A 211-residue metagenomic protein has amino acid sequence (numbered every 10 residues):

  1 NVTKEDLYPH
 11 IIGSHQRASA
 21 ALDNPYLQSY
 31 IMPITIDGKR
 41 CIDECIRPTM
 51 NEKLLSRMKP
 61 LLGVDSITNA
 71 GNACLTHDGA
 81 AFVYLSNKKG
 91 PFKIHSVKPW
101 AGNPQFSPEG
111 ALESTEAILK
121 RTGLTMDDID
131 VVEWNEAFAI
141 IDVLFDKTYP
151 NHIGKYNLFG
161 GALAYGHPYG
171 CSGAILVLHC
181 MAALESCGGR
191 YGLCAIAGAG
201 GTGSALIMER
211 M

Functional and structural regions predicted by a protein language model:
N1-T3, D65-L75, H95-K98, D130-V132 (+3 more regions): Cysteine-centered functional microenvironments
N1-Y26, V83-K88, P168-G189, L206-M208: Active-site-proximal alpha-helical scaffold in enzymes
K4-H15, L27, P48-N51, A73-H77 (+4 more regions): Generic structural signal for well-ordered, non-membrane alpha-helical segments in soluble metabolic enzymes
D6-P91, I153-K155: N-terminal extracellular/periplasmic Venus flytrap/periplasmic-binding protein-like
R40, F138-I141, G203: Short Asp/Glu-rich motifs
K53-E109, E113, K120-R121, L178-H179 (+3 more regions): Condensing-enzyme catalytic core mediating Claisen C-C bond formation in acyl metabolism
H95-A164: Active-site pocket-lining segment
R121, V143-N157, A162-A205: Internal helix-turn-beta structural module
